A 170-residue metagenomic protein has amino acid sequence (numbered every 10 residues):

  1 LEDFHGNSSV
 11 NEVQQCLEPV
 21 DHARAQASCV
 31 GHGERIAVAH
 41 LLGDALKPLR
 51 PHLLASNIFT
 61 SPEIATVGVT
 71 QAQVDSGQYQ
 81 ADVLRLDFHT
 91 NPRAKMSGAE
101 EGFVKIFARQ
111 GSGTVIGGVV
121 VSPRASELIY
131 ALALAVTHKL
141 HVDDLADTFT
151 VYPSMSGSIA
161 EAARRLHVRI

Functional and structural regions predicted by a protein language model:
L1-V30: N-terminal low-complexity segments that are often proline-rich with Ser/Thr-Pro
E18, H22-Q26, I36, D44 (+2 more regions): Residue-level detector of intrinsically disordered, flexible termini and proteolytic processing junctions
S28, H32-I36, S56, Y130 (+1 more regions): Residues on a specific face of well-ordered alpha-helices
S28-P51: Internal hydrophobic alpha-helix adjacent to the cofactor/substrate pocket in enzyme cavities
L42-G43, I58-I170: Flexible, glycine-rich terminal cap/loop adjacent to redox cofactors in electron-transfer oxidoreductases
L49-F59: N-terminal periplasmic "start-of-domain" segments of outer-membrane beta-barrel proteins
